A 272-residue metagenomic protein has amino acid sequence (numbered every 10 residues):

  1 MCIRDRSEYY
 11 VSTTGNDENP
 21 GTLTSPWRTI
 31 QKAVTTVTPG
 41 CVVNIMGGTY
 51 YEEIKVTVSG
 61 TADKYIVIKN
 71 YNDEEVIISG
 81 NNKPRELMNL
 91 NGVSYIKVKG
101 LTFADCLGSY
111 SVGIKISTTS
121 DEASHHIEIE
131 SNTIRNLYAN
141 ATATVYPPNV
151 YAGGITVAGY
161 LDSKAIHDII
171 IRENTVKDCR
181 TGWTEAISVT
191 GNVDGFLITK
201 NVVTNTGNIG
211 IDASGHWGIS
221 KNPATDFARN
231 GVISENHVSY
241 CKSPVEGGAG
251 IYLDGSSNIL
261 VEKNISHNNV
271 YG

Functional and structural regions predicted by a protein language model:
M1-R6: Conserved small/polar residues in nucleotide/adenosyl-binding loops
S7-E8, P39-V42, D73: Loop/turn elements at helix/coil->beta-strand transitions in domains of secreted/extracellular proteins
T13, S25-W27, N44-G47, S59-S111 (+1 more regions): Right-handed parallel beta-helix/beta-spiral solenoid domain characteristic of secreted/periplasmic
T13-Y51, K55: Acidic Gly/Asp/Thr-rich repetitive segments characteristic of extracellular carbohydrate-active and adhesion proteins
M46, Y65, K69-E75, S94-D105 (+7 more regions): Right-handed parallel beta-helix
P84, Y110, Y151, W183 (+1 more regions): Beta-rich catalytic cores
S117-T119, R135-Y160: Asp-box/WD-like beta-propeller blade repeats and closely related beta-sheet repeat scaffolds
